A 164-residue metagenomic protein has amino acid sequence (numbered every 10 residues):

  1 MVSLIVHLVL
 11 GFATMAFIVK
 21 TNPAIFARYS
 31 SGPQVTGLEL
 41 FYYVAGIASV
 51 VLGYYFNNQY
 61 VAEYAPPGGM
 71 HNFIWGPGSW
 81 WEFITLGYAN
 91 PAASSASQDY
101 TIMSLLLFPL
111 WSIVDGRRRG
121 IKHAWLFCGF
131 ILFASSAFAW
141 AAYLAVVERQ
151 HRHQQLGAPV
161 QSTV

Functional and structural regions predicted by a protein language model:
M1-L126, F130-V164: Aromatic-rich, lipid-facing transmembrane alpha helices and their immediate juxtamembrane interface loops in integral
